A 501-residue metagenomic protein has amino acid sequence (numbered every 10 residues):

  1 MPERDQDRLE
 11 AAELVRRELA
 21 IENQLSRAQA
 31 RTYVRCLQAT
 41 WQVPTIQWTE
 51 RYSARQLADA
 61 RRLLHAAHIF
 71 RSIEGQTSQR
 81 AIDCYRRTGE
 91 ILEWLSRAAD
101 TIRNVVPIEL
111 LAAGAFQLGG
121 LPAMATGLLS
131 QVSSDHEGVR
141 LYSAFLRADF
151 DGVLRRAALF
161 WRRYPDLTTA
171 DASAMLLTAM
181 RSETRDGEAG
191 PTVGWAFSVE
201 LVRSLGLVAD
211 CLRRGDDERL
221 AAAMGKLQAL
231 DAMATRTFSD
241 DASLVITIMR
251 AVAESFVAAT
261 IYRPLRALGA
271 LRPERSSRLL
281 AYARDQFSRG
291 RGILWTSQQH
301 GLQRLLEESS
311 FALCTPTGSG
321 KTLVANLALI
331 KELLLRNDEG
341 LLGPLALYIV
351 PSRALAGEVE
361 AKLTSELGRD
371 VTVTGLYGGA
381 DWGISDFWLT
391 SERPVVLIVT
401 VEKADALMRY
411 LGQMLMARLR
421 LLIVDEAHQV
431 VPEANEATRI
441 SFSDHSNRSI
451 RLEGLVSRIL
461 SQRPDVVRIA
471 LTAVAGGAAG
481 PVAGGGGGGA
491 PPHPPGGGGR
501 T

Functional and structural regions predicted by a protein language model:
M1-T501: N-terminal helicase ATP-binding lobe
